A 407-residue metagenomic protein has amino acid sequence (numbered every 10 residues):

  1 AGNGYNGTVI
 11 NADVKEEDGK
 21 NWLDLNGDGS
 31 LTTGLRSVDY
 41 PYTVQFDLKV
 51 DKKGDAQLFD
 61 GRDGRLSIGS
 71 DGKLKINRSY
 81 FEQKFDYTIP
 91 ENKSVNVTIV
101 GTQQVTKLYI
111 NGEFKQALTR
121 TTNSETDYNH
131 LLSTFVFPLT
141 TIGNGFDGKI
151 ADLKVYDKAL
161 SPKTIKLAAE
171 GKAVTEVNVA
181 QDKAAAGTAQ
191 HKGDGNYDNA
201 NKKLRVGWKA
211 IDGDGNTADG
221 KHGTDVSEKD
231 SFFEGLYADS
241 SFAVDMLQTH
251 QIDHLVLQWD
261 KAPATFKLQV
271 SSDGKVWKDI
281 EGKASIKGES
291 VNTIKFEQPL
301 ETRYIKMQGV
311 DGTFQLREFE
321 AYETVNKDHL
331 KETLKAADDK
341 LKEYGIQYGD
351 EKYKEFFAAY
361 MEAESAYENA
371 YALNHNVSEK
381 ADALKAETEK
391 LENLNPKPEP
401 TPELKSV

Functional and structural regions predicted by a protein language model:
A1, T43-V50, N144-E170, H250-I252 (+2 more regions): Extracellular, beta-strand-rich glycan-interacting domains
Y5, E16-G19, D24-K75, V105 (+2 more regions): Extracellular glycan-recognition modules
T8-D13, E17, G171-L247, Q258-A262: Disordered, acidic Ser/Thr/Pro-rich linker "stalks" and the adjacent N-terminal cap of the next globular domain
L74-N96: Short, aromatic/His-centered strand-loop micro-motif at the edge of beta-sheets
K93-K107: Localized edge beta-strand/strand-to-loop motifs within extracellular or lumenal beta-rich domains
L118-K149: Flexible glycan-contacting loops in extracellular carbohydrate-active proteins
V174-T175, T217-D279, G288-V325: Aromatic, loop-rich ligand-recognition surfaces of beta-strand-rich domains
V325-V407: Beta-rich interaction/scaffold domains
